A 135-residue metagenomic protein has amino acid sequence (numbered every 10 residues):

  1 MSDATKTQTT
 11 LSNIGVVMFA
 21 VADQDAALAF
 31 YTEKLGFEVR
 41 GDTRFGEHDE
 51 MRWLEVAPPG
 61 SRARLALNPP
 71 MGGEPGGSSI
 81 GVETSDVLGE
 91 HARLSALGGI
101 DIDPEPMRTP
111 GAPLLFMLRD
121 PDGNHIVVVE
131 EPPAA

Functional and structural regions predicted by a protein language model:
M1-L28, G77-I80, V129-A135: N-terminal beta-strand motif that seeds the catalytic metal site of vicinal oxygen chelate
L11-S12, M18-R62: Core segments of cupin and vicinal oxygen chelate
A22, N68-P70: Short beta-strand-to-loop junctions in surface cap/lid or active-site-entrance loops
D23-D25, S61, E74-P75, S79-H125 (+1 more regions): Vicinal oxygen chelate
